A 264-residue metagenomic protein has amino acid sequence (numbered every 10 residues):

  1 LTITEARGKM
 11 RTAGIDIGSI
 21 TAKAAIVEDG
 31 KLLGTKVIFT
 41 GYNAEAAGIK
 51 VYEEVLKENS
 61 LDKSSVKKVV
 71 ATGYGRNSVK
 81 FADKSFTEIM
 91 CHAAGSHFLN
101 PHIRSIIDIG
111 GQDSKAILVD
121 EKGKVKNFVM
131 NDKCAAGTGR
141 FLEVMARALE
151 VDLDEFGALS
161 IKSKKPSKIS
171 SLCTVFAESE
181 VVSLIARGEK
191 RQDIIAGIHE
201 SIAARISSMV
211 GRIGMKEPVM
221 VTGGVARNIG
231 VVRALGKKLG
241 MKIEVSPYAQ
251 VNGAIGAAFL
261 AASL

Functional and structural regions predicted by a protein language model:
I3-E5, Y74-K124, G256-A261: Conserved phosphate-binding catalytic cores of ATP/NTP-utilizing and phosphoryl-transfer enzymes
T12-K50, V125-F128, D132-K133: Short glycine-rich, Thr/Ser-proximal phosphate-binding strand/loop in the N-terminal lobe of ATP-dependent enzymes
E28, G34-T40, N59-M90, K126: Short beta-strand-loop/turn "lid" adjacent to the catalytic site in phosphate-handling enzymes
A44, E121-K165, F259: Glycine-rich phosphate-binding loop plus the immediately following alpha-helix
D62-G73, I213-V225, K242-S246: Short glycine-rich phosphate-binding loop at a beta-alpha junction
G139-E143, S246-L264: Glycine-rich phosphate-binding/hydrolytic loop that grips phosphoryl groups
A177-V210, Q250: Adenine-nucleotide phosphate-binding core of ATP-dependent small-molecule kinases
M215-K238, A249-G253: Glycine-rich phosphate-binding loops at beta-strand->alpha-helix junctions
